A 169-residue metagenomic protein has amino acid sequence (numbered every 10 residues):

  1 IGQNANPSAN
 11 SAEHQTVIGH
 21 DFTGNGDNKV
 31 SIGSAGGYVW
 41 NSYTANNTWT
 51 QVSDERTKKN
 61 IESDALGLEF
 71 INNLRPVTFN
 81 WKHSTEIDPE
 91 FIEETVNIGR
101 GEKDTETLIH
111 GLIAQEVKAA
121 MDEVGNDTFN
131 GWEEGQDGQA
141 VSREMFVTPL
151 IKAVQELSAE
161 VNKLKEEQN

Functional and structural regions predicted by a protein language model:
I1-S53: Glycine- and small/polar-enriched repetitive beta-structure motifs of secreted/surface proteins
N46-K59, V96-D104, G135-D137: Short hinge/gating elements
S53-N80, I151-E166: Extracellular receptor-binding modules and their adjoining Ser/Thr/Gly/Asp/Asn-rich linkers
G67-K103: Acidic, glycine-rich loop-and-strand cores that form catalytic or ligand-binding grooves in diverse globular domains
E69, Q115, A119, T148-K152: Feature representing long, continuous alpha-helical segments
N73-F79, A114-D127: Glycine-rich, acidic and aromatic/proline-enriched surface loops and short helix-turn segments that act as binding
I98-R100, E123, D127-N169: C-terminal intramolecular chaperone/auto-processing assembly modules
H110-G111: Residues that recognize and position ribonucleotide moieties
